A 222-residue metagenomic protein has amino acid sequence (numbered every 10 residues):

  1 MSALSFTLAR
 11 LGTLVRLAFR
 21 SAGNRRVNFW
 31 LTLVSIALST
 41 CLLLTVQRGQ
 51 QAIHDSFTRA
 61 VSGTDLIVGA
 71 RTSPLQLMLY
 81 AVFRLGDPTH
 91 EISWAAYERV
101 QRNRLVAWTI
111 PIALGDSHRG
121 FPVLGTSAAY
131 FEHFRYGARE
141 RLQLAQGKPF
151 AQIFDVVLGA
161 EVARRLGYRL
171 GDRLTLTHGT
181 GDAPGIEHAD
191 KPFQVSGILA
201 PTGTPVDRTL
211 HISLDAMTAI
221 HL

Functional and structural regions predicted by a protein language model:
S2-L44: N-terminal Sec/SRP start-transfer signal
R10-L17, R48, D190, I212: Charged, alpha-helix-enriched surfaces in structured cytosolic catalytic cores of large nucleotide-utilizing machines
L14, R48-A52, I92-A95: Short, conserved clusters of charged catalytic residues that mark active-site and nucleotide-handling motifs
F19, T40-P74: Alpha-helical transmembrane segments
N24-R25, R59, P201: Membrane-interface junctions
R25, R48, R169: Residue-level signal for short amphipathic helical patches enriched in basic/charged and nearby hydrophobic residues
V34-I36, V46, G69-R71, I112-L114 (+1 more regions): Acidic/polar N-terminal loop/beta-strand segments that form early-domain functional surfaces
Q76-L222: A structural signal for hydrophobic secondary-structure junctions, strongest on transmembrane helix-loop-helix units
